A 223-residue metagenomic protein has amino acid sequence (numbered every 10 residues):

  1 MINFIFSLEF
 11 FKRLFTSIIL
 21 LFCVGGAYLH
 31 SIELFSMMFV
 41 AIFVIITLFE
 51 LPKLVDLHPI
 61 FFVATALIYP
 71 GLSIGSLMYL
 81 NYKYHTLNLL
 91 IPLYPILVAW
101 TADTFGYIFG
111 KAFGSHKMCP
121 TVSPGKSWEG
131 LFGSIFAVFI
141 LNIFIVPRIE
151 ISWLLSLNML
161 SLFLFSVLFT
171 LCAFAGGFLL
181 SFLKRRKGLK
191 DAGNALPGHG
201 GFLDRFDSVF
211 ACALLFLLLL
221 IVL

Functional and structural regions predicted by a protein language model:
I2-L171: Membrane-embedded alpha-helical bundles of polytopic integral membrane proteins
R185-V209: Interfacial loop-to-transmembrane junctions
C212-A213: C-terminal-most transmembrane helix of multi-pass membrane proteins
L217-L223: Juxtamembrane boundary at the C-terminal end of a transmembrane helix
